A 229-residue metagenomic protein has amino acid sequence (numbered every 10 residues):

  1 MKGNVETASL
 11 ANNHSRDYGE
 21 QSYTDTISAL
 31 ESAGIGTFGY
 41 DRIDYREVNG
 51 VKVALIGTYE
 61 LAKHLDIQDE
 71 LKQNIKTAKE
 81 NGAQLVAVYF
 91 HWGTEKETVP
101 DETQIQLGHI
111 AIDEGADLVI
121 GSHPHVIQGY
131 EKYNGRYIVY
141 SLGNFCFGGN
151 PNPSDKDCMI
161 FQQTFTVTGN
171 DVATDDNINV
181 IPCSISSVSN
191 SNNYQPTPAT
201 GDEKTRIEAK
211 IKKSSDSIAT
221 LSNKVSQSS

Functional and structural regions predicted by a protein language model:
M1-S229: Acidic, metal/ion-coordinating pockets
